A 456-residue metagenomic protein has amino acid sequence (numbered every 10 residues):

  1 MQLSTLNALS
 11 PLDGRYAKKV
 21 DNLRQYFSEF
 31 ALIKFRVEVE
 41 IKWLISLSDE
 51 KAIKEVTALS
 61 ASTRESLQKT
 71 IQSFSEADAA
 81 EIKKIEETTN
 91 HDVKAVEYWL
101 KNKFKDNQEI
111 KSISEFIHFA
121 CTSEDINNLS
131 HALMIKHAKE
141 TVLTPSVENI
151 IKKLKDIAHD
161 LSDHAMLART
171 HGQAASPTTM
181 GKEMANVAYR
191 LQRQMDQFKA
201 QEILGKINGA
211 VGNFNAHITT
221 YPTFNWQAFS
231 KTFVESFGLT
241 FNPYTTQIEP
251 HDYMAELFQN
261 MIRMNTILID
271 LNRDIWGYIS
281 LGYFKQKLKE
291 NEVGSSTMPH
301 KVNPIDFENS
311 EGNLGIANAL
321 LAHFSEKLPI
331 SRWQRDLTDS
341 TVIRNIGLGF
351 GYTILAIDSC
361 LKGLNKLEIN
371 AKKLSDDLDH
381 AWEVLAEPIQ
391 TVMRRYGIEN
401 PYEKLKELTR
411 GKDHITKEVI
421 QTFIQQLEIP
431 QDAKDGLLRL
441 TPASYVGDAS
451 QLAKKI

Functional and structural regions predicted by a protein language model:
Q2-F214, Y221-T232, G294, F307-N309 (+6 more regions): A helix-coil-helix interface module used to build multimeric assemblies and to scaffold catalytic/cofactor sites
E40-S46, K103, I150, L154-I157 (+12 more regions): Amphipathic alpha-helices that form helix-helix packing interfaces
E55-A58, G282-K289, D358-D376, N400-K406 (+2 more regions): A glycine-biased, small/acidic residue-tolerant capping/turn segment at secondary-structure junctions
H159-G181, K285-K301, R332-T341, N365-H380: Glycine-rich cofactor-pocket loops
D196, F224, A228, I279 (+3 more regions): Solvent-exposed interaction patches of small proteins and small membrane subunits
W226-Q247, H251: Active-site-adjacent "gating/activation" loops or surface patches in catalytic cores
I248-Y283, K287-L288, E292-G349: A conserved active-site cap/scaffold subdomain adjacent to cofactor or substrate pockets
N309, N313-N400, K404: Long, amphipathic alpha-helical stalk/connector segments used for oligomerization, subunit docking, or mechanical
